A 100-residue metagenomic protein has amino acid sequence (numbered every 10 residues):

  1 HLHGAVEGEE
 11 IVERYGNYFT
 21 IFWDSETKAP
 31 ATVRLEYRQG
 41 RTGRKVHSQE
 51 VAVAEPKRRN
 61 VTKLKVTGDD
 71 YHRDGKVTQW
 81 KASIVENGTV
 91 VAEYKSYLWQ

Functional and structural regions predicted by a protein language model:
H1-S25, V61-V66: Contiguous beta-strand segments within globular domains
S25-A31, R73-G75: A short beta-turn/strand-edge loop motif at beta-sheet boundaries
P30-L35, Y94: Short, hydrophobic/aromatic beta-strand segments
V33-L35, K76-E86: Short, aromatic- and glycine-rich surface loops/edge beta-strands on solvent-exposed regions
Y37-R44, T89: Change "in extracellular beta-sheet-rich domains … of secreted and cell-surface proteins" to "in beta-sheet-rich domains
A52-N60: Short proline/glycine- and polar residue-rich coil/turn motifs
K63-G75: Short, hydrophobic beta-strand segments
T89-Q100: Short beta-strand elements
